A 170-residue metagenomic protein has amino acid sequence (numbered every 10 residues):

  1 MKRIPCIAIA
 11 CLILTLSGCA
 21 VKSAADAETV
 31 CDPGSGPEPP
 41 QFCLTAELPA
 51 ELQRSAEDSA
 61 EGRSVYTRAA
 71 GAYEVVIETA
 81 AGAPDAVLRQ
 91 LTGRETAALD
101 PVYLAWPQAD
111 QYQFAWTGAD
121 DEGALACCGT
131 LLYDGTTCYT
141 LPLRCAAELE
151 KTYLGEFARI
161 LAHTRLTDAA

Functional and structural regions predicted by a protein language model:
K2-S64, A69-A70, R144-A170: N-terminal targeting sequences that direct proteins away from the cytosol to non-cytosolic compartments
C6-I9, A81, A119, L132 (+1 more regions): Serine/threonine-rich, low-complexity intrinsically disordered segments
P33-F42, A80-Q90: Short, basic/low-complexity N-terminal boundary segments at the transition from targeting/disordered tails
P39-C43, A70-E74, D120-A124, T136: Glycine-centered tight beta-turn/hairpin loop motif at sheet-sheet or coil-to-beta transitions
R63-R89: A short acidic-to-branched-hydrophobic micro-motif
G82-P84, D120-D121, A146-L149: Solvent-exposed loop/turn segments at secondary-structure junctions within structured extracellular/periplasmic domains
T92-T136: Signature of long, low-cysteine stretches enriched in small and polar/charged residues
C138-P142: Short hydrophobic beta-strand segments that form the core of ligand-binding sensory/regulatory domains
